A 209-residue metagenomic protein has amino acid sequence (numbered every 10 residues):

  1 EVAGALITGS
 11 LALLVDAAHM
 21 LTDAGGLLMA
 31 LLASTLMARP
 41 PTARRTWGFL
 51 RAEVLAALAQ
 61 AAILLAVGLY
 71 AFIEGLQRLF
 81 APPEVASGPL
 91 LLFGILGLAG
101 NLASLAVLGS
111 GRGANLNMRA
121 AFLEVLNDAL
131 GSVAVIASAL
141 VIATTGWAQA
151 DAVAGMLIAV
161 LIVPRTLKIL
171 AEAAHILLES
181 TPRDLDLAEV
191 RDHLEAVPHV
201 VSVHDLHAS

Functional and structural regions predicted by a protein language model:
E1-T8: Histidine-rich, glycine-flanked metal-binding segment
S10-L11, E84: Residue-level recognition of short, well-ordered coil/turn positions that link secondary-structure elements
L11-G25: Loop-to-helix transition at the N-terminal end of transmembrane alpha-helices
A18, G26-L36, P40-S209: Alpha-helical transmembrane segments and adjacent TM-loop junctions that form the membrane-embedded core of multi-pass
